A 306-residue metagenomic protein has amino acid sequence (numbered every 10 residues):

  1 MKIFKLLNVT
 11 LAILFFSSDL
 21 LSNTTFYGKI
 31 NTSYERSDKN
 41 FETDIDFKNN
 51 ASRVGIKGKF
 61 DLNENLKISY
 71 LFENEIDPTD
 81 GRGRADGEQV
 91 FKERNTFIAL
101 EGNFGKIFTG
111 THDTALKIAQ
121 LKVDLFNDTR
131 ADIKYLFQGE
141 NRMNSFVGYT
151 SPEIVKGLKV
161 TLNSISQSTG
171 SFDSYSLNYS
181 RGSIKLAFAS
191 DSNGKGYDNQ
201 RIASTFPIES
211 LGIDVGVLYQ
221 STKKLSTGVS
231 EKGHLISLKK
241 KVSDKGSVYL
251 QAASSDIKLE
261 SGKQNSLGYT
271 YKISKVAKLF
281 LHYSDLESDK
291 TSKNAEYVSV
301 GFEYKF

Functional and structural regions predicted by a protein language model:
M1-T25, N63: Cleavable N-terminal export/targeting peptides
F15, G55-K57, F97-A99, G148-T150 (+7 more regions): Outer-membrane beta-barrel architecture
N23-E35, T43-S171, N178-K185: Outer membrane beta-barrel
F26-T32, E64, I68-F72, I107 (+9 more regions): Transmembrane beta-strands of outer-membrane beta-barrel proteins
T32-D38, N74-P78, D113-A115, S164-S168 (+7 more regions): Transmembrane beta-strands of outer-membrane beta-barrel pores
F41-N49, A85-E93, F137-G139, I165-S171 (+5 more regions): Replace "Gram-negative outer membrane beta-barrel proteins" with "bacterial and organellar outer membrane beta-barrel
V147, Y271-K275, N294-F306: Outer-membrane beta-barrel "beta-signal"
F172-S266, Y271-K272: Detector for outer-membrane/organellar transmembrane beta-barrel domains, recognizing the amphipathic beta-strand
